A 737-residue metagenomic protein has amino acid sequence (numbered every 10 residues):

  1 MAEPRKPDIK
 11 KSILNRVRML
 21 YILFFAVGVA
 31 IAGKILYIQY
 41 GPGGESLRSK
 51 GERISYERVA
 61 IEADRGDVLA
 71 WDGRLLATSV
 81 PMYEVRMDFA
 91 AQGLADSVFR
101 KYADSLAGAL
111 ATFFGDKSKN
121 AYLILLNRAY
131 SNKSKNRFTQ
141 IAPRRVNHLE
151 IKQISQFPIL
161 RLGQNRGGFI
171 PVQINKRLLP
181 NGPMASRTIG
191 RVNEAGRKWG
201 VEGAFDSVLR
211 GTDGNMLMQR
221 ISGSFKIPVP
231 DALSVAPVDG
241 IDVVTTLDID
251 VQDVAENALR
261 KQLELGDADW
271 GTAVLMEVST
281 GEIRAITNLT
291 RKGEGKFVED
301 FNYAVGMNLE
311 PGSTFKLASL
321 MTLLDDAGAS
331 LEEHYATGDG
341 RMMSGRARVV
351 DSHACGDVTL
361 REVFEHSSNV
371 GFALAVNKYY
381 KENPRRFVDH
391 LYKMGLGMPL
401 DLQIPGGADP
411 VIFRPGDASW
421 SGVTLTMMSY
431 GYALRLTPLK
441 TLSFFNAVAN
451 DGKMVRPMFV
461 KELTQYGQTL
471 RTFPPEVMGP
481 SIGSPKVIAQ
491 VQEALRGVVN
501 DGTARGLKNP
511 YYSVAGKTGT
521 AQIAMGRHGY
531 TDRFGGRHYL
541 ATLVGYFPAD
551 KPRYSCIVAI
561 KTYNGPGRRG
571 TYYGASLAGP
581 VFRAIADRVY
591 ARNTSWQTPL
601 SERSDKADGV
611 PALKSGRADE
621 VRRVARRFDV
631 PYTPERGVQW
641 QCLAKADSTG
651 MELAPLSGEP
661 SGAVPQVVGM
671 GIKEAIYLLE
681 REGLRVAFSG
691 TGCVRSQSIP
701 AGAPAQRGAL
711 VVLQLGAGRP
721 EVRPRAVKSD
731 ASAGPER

Functional and structural regions predicted by a protein language model:
M1-E299, N308, R385-G395, L507-P510 (+13 more regions): Periplasmic/cell-envelope proteins involved in peptidoglycan metabolism and beta-lactam response
A2-R5, A77, R220-S234, V251 (+4 more regions): Beta-lactam-recognizing serine transpeptidase/beta-lactamase-like catalytic domain environment
G93-L94, M343-V349, V411-R414, V694-A703: Short secondary-structure transition/capping segments
D242-V243, D351, V712-L713: Extracellular beta-sheet/turn segments enriched in Thr/Pro/Gly and aliphatic residues
T314, E382, V667-G671: Residue-level recognition of alpha-helix initiation/capping sites
Y430, F459, L463-Q490, R496-C693 (+1 more regions): Soluble, non-transmembrane domains of envelope/secretory-pathway proteins that act on or interact with carbohydrate
